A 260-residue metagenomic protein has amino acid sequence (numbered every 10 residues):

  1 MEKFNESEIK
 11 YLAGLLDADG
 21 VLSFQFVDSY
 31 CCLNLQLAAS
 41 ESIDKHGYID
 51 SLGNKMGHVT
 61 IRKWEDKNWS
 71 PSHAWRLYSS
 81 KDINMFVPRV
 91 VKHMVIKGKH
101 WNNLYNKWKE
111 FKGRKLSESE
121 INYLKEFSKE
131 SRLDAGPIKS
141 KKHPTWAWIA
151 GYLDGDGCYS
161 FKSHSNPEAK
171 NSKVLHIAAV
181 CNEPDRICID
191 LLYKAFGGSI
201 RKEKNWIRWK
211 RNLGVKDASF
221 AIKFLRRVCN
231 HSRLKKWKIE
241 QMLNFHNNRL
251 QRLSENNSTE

Functional and structural regions predicted by a protein language model:
M1-E260: Internal intein/HINT superfamily modules and their associated LAGLIDADG
